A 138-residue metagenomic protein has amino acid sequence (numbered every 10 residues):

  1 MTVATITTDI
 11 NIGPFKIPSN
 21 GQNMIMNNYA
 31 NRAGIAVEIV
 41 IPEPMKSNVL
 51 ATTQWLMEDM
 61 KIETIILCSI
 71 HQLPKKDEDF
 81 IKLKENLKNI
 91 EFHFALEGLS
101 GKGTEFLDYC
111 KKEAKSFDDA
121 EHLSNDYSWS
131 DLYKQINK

Functional and structural regions predicted by a protein language model:
M1-K138: Short, structured surface patches at the beginning of a domain
